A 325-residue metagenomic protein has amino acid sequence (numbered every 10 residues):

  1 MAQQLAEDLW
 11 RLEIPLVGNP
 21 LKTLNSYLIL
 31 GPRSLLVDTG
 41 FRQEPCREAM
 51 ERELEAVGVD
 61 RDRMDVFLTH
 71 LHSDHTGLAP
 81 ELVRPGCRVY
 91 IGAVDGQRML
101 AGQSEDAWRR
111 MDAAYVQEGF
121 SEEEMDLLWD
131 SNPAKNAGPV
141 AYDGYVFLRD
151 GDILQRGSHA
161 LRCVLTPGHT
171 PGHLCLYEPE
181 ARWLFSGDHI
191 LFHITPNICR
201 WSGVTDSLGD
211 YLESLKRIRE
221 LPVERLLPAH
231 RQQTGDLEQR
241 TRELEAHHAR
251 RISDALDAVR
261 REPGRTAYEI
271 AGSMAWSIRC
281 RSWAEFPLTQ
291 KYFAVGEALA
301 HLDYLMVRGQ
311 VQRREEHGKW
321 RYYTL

Functional and structural regions predicted by a protein language model:
A2-V57, C175-S186, F192: Conserved beta-strand hairpin/beta-sheet module of binuclear metal-dependent hydrolase folds, prominently
L5, R84-G86, P222: Short, structured coil segments at secondary-structure junctions
D8, H230, A255, L305: Residue-level signal for inorganic ion chemistry
S34-L35, F41-E44, P133-V146, I153 (+1 more regions): Metallo-beta-lactamase
P45-C46, R52-Q155: Active-site HxH/HxHxD metal-binding segment of metal-dependent hydrolases
M50, Y211, A298: Aromatic/hydrophobic pocket-lining residues that form the small-molecule binding cavity in soluble enzyme cores
T69-H75, H169, H173, H230 (+1 more regions): Histidine-centered divalent metal-coordination motifs
A258-L325: C-terminal regulatory/interaction regions
